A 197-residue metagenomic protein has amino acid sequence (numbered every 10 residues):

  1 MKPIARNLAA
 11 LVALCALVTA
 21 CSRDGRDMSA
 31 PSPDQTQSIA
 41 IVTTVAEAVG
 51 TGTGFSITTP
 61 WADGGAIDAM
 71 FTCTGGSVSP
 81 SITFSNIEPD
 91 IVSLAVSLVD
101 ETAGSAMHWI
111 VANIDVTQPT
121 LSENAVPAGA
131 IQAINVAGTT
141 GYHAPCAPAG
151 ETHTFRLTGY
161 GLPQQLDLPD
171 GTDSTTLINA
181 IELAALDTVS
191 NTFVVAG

Functional and structural regions predicted by a protein language model:
M1-A9: Bacterial N-terminal signal peptides that target proteins for export
V12-C15: Alpha-helical transmembrane segments
L17-A20: C-terminal motif of bacterial Sec signal peptides marking the signal peptidase cleavage site
S22-G197: N-terminus-centered regions that define maturation/targeting leaders and the start of the first functional domain
